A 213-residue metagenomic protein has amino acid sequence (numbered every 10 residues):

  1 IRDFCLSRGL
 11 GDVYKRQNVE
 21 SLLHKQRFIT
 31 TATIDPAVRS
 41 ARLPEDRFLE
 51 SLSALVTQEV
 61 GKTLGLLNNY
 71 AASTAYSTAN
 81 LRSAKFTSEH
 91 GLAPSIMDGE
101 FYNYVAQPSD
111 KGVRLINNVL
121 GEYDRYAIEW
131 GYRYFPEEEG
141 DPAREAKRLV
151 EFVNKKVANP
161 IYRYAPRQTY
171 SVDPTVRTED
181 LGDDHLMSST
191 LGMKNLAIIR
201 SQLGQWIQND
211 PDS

Functional and structural regions predicted by a protein language model:
I1-Y14: Single conserved hydrophobic/aromatic residue that forms the stacking wall/gate of nucleotide- or nucleobase-binding
Q26-D35: Preference for solvent-exposed, low-hydrophobicity sequence contexts
I34-A37, Y104: Active-site-flanking segments in enzyme catalytic domains
V38-V56: Short pre-active-site segment immediately N-terminal to the catalytic Zn-binding motif
P44-R47, S73-S213: Conserved catalytic/binding loops enriched for acidic/polar residues
L52-Q58, I96-E100: A short, hydrophobic secondary-structure junction motif
A54-N69: Active-site recognition of the HExxH zinc-binding catalytic motif
